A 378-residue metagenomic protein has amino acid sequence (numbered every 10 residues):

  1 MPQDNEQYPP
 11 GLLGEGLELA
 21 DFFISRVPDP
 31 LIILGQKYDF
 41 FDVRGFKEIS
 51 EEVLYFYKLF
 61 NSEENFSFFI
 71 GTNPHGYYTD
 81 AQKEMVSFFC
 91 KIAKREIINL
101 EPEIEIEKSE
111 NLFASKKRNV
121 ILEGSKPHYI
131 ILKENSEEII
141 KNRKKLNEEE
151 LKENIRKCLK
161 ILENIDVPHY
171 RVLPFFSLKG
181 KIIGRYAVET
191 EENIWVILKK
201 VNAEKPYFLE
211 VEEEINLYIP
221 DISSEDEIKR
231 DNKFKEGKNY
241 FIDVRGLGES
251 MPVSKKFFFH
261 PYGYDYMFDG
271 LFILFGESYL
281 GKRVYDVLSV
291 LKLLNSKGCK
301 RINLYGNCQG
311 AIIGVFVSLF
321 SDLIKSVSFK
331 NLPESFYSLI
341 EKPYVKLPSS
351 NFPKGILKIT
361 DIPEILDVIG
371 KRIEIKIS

Functional and structural regions predicted by a protein language model:
M1-D4, N331, Y337-E341: Catalytic or ion-translocation cores adjacent to nucleophile or general acid/base/metal-coordination motifs in diverse
M1-Y8, L12, V53: Beta-propeller blade termini and top-face loops
V27, L34-N216, I222-K238, R245-K297 (+3 more regions): Alpha/beta-hydrolase-fold serine-hydrolase catalytic core, especially in secreted/extracellular enzymes
I242, K330: The conserved SAM/SAH-binding core of class I Rossmann-like methyltransferase domains, concentrating on the hydrophobic
L294, G298-C308: Alpha/beta-hydrolase fold nucleophile elbow
N303, S326-S328: Residue in the alpha/beta-hydrolase core beta-strand immediately N-terminal to the catalytic nucleophile
G306-Q309, N331, I377: Residues that line or immediately flank small-molecule/substrate-binding pockets and catalytic motifs
G306-S318: Glycine-rich nucleophile elbow surrounding the catalytic serine of serine-hydrolase chemistry
